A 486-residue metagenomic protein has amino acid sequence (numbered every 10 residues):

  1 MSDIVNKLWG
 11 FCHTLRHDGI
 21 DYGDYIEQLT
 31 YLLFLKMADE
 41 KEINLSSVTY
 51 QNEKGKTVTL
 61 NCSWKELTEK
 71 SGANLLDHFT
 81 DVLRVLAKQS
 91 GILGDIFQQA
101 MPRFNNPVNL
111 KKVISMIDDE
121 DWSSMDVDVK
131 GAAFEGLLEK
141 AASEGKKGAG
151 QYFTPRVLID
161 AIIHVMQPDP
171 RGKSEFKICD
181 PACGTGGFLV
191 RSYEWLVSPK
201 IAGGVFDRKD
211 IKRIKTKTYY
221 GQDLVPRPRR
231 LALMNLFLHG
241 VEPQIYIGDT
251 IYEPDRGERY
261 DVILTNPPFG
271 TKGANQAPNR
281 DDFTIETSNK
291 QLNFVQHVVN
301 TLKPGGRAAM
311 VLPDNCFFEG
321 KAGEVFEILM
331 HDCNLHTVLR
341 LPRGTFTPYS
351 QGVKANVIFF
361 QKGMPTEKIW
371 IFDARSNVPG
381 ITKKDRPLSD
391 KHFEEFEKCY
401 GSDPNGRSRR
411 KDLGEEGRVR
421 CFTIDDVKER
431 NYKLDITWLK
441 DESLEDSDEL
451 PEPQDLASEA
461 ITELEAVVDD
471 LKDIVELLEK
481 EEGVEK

Functional and structural regions predicted by a protein language model:
M1-P170, S174, Q244-P254, R340-F346 (+2 more regions): Non-catalytic, mostly N-terminal accessory regions of nucleic-acid modification and defense proteins
Y25, L224-R229, S288-F360: Conserved Class I SAM-dependent methyltransferase catalytic core
S123, A182, G221-D223, T284-S288 (+4 more regions): Hydrophobic alpha-helical scaffolding
T154-T265, G270-K272, A277, D281 (+5 more regions): Conserved S-adenosyl-L-methionine
R259, I263, V353-K354, P365-K368 (+1 more regions): A generic structural signal for well-ordered coil/turn residues at beta-strand boundaries that shape enzyme active-site
Y260-D261, Q351-F359, R386-S389: Short, surface-exposed amphipathic charged segments that create phosphate/polyanion-binding patches used for binding
K272-T287, Q291-F294, D314, E327-M330 (+2 more regions): Accessory, often C-terminal, charged low-complexity segments
